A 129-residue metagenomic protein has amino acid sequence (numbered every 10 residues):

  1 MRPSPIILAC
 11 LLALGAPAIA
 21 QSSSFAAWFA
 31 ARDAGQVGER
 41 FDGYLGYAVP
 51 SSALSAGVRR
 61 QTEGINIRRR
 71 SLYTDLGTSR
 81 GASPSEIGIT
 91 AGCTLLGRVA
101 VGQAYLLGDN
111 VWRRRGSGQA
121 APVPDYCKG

Functional and structural regions predicted by a protein language model:
M1-I7: Bacterial N-terminal signal peptides that target proteins for export
P5, E39, G46-Y47, Q61-T62 (+1 more regions): Functionally constrained cores in energy, signaling, and assembly domains
L8-L12: Hydrophobic alpha-helical targeting segments used for export or membrane insertion
G15-P17: N-terminal signal peptide c-region/cleavage motif recognized by signal peptidases
Q21-S55, G88-G129: Amphipathic, charged alpha-helical segments and their helix-to-coil junctions in extracytoplasmic/peripheral assemblies
Y44-Y73: N-terminal, post-signal-peptide region of Sec/Tat-exported proteins
L72-A91: Surface-exposed patches in mature extracellular/periplasmic domains of secreted proteins
